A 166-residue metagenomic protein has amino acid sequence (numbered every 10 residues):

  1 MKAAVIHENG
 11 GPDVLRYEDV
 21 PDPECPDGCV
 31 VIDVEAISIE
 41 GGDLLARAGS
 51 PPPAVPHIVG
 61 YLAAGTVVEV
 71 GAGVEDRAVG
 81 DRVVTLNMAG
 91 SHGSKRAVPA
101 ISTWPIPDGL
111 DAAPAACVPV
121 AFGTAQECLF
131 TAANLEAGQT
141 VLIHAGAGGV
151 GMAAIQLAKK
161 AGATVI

Functional and structural regions predicted by a protein language model:
P21-S38, A48-G90: Glycine-rich beta-strand-centered segment in the early N-terminal region that forms part of a ligand/cofactor-binding
A36, D81-R82, K95, E127 (+2 more regions): Residue-level marker of beta-strand positions
V55, L110-V118: Short pre-catalytic strand/loop immediately N-terminal to key active-site residues, enriched for Gly-Thr
A78, D108-A113, N134-T140: Short helix-loop-beta connector
G90-A97, A153: Short, Lys/Arg- and Gly-enriched loop/turn segments at beta-strand edges
R96-D108, G162-A163: Short, compositionally biased
F122-I166: Mid-domain Rossmann-like dinucleotide-binding core that forms the NAD(H)/NADP(H) cofactor-binding site
